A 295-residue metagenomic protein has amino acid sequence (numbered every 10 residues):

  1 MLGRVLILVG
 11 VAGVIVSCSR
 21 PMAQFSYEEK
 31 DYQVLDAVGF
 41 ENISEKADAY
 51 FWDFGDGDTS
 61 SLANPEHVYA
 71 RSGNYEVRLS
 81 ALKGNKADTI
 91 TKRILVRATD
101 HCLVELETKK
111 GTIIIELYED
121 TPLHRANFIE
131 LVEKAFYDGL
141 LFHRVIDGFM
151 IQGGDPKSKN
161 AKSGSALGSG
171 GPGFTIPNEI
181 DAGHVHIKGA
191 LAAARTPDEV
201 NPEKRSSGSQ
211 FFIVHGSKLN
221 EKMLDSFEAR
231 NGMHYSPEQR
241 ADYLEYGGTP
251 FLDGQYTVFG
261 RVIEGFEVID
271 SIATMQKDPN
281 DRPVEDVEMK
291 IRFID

Functional and structural regions predicted by a protein language model:
M1-S26: Bacterial Sec-dependent N-terminal signal peptides
C18-M22, Y27-A37, E45, E66-D295: Cyclophilin-like peptidyl-prolyl cis-trans isomerases
E41-N42, D56: Acidic/polar residues in short coil/turn loops that connect beta-strands within repeat-based beta-sheet scaffolds
I43-A49: Short proline/glycine-enriched turn/loop motifs at strand-loop junctions of beta-rich domains
A49-H67: Surface-exposed, flexible coil segments in extracellular/virion-facing regions
